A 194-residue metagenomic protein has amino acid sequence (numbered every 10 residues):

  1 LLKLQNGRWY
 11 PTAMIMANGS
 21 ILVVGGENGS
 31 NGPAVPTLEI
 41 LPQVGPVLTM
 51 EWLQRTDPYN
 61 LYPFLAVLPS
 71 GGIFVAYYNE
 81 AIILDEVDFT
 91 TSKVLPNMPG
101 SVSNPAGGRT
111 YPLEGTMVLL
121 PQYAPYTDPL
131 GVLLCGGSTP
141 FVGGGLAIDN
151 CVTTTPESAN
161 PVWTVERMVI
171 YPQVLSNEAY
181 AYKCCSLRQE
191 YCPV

Functional and structural regions predicted by a protein language model:
L1-P63: Asp-box/WD-like beta-propeller blade repeats and closely related beta-sheet repeat scaffolds
T56-P193: Beta-propeller domains
